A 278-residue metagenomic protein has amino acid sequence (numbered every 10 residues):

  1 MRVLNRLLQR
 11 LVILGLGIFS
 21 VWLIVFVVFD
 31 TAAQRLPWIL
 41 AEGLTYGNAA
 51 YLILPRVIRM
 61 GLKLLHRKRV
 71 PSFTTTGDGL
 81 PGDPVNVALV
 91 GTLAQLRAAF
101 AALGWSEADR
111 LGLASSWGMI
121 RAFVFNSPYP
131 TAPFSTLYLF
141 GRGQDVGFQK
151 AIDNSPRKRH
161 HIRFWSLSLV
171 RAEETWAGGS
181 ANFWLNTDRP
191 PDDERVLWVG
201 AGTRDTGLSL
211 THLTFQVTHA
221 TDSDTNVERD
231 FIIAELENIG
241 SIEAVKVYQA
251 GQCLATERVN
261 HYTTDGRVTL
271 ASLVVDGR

Functional and structural regions predicted by a protein language model:
M1-K68: N-terminal alpha-helical membrane-insertion module
A32-P37, V57, V70-T76, L80 (+4 more regions): Active-site-adjacent core segments of small-molecule enzymes
H66, P71-A98: Terminal, regulation- and interaction-focused segments at domain boundaries
P81-G82, V87-V90, K150-R278: Membrane-proximal, solvent-exposed terminal domains/tails of membrane-associated proteins
G91-L111: Amphipathic alpha-helical segments
W105-F134, L139-F140: Membrane-embedded segments
A132-S155, H161: Functional cores of ribonucleases/endoribonucleases
